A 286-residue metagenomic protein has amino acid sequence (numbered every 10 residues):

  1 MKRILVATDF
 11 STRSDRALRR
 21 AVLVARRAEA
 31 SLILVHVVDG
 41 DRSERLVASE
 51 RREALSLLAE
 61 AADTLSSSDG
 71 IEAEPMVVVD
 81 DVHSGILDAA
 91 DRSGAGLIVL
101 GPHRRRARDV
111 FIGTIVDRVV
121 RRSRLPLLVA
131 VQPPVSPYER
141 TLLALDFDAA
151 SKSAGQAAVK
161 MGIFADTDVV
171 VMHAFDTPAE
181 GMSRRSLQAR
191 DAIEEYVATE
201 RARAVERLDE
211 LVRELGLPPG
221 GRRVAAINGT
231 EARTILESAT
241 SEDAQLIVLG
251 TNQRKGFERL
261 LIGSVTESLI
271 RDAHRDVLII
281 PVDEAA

Functional and structural regions predicted by a protein language model:
M1-R51, R140-E194, G221-R223, D272-A273 (+1 more regions): Small/aliphatic-rich secondary-structure junction motif
R13, R20, D41-R42, S49-S56 (+5 more regions): Structural beta-alpha unit
I33-V35, E74-V78, L128, V170-M172 (+2 more regions): General small-molecule cofactor/ligand-binding pocket signal
R45, V110-F111, A154, G181-R185 (+2 more regions): Short, well-ordered secondary-structure micro-motifs
V99-P102, P126-Q132, V277-P281: Short beta-strand elements of ligand-binding domains
L100-R118, P137-Y138, L246-D272: Glycine-rich, Arg-bearing micro-motifs that act as flexible, cationic patches
T114-P133: Short, structured interface segments
